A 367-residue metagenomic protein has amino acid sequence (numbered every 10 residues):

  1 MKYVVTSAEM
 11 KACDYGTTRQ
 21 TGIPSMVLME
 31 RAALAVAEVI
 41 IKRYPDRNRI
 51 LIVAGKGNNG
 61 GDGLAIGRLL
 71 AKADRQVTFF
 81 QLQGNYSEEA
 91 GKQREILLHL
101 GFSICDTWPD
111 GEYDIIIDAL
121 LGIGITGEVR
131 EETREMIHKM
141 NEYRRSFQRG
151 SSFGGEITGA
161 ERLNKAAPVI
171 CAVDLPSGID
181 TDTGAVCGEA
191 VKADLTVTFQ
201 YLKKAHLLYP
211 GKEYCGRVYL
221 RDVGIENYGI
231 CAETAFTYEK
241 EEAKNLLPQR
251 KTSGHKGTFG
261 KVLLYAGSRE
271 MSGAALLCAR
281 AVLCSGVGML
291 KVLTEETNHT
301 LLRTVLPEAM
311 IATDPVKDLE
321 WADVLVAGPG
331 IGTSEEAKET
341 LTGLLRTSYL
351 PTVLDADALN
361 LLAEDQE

Functional and structural regions predicted by a protein language model:
M1-T78, S152, H206-E367: Small-residue (G/A/S/T)-rich helix-start motifs and N-terminal tracts that mark the onset
A37-G122, T126-V173: Nucleotide and nucleotide-moiety/phosphate-recognizing core
Y113, A193, A322-D323: Local beta-strand N-terminus motif with an aromatic residue
L120-I125, Y201, G330-I331, D357: Short glycine-/small-residue-rich Rossmann-like dinucleotide-binding loops
M140-F147, E161-A166, G188-K192, K212-C215 (+2 more regions): Short, conserved loop/helix-junction motifs that constitute active-site signature segments in enzyme catalytic cores
F153-R162, S177-A190, Y209, L359-E367: Glycine-rich, charge-decorated loop segments at or immediately adjacent to ligand/cofactor-binding or catalytic sites
A167-A232: A glycine/threonine-rich phosphate-anchoring loop and its flanking beta-alpha core in nucleotide/phosphate-binding
